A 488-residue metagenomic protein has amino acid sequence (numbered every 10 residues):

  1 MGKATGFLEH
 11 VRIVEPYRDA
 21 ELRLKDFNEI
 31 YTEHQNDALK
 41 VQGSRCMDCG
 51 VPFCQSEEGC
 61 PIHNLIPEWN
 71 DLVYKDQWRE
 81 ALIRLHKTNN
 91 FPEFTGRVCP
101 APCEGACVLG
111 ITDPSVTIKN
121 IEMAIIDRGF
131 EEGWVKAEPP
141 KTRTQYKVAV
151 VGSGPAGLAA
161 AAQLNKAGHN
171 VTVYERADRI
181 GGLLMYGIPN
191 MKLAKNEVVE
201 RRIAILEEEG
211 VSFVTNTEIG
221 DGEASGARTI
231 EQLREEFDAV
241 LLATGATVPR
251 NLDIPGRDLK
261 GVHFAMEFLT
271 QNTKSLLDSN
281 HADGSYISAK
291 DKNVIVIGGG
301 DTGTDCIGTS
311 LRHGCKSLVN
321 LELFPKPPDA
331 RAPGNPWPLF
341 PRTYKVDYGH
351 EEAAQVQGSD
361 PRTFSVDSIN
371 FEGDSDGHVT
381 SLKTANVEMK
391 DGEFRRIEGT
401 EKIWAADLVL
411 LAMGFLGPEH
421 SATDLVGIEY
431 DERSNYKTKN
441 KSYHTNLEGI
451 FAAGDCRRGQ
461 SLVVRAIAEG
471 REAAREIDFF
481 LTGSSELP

Functional and structural regions predicted by a protein language model:
T5-T32, S44, H63-K75, L82-L85 (+11 more regions): Beta1-alpha1 glycine-rich phosphate/pyrophosphate-binding loop at the start of Rossmann-like nucleotide-binding domains
I13, R23-H34, Q42-R45, F364 (+3 more regions): C-terminal catalytic lobe of FAD-dependent flavoproteins
R23-Q42, N64-R97, A101, T112-T142 (+1 more regions): Ferredoxin-type iron-sulfur electron-transfer modules in oxidoreductases and energy-metabolism complexes
T142-R143, K147-V151, I203-P255, I369-E388 (+2 more regions): Feature captures the FAD/FMN-dependent oxidoreductase FAD-binding
T144-K147, N216, K290-N293, S365 (+1 more regions): Phosphate-coordination loops involved in phosphoryl transfer and adenosine-cofactor binding
V151-P155, G298-G300, D455: Glycine-rich Rossmann-fold phosphate-binding loop(s) that bind the pyrophosphate of adenine dinucleotide cofactors
D258-D291, K390-Q460: FAD-site-proximal beta/loop scaffold in flavoenzymes
G303-G308, H313, C456-L487: A conserved FAD-binding loop/helix module that cradles the flavin
